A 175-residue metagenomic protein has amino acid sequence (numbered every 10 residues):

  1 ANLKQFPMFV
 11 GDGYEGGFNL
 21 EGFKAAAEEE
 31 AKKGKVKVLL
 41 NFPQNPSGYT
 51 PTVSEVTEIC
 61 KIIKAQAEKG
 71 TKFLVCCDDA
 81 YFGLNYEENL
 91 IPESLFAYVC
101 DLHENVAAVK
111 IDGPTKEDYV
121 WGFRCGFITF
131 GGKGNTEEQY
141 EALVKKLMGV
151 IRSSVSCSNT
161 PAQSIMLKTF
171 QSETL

Functional and structural regions predicted by a protein language model:
A1-N2: Substrate-binding/gating loop at the entrance of the active-site cleft, primarily in PLP-dependent aminotransferase-like
Q5, V75-C77, M166: Hydrophobic residues in well-ordered beta-strands that form the structural core
F6-M8, I111: Hydrophobic residues at beta-strand termini and immediately following loops that shape nucleotide-binding pockets
V10-I91: Active-site phosphate-binding strand-loop segment of PLP-dependent enzymes
D12-L20, F96, E117, F127: Localized chelating/binding microdomains that coordinate divalent metal ions or stabilize phosphate-bearing
L20-F23, V56, P92-F96, A108 (+2 more regions): Amphipathic alpha-helical segments in well-structured domains
A26-K35, K61-K72, F96-E104, G132-Q139 (+1 more regions): Alpha-helix termini
C100-L175: Conserved core segment of the aminotransferase class I/II
